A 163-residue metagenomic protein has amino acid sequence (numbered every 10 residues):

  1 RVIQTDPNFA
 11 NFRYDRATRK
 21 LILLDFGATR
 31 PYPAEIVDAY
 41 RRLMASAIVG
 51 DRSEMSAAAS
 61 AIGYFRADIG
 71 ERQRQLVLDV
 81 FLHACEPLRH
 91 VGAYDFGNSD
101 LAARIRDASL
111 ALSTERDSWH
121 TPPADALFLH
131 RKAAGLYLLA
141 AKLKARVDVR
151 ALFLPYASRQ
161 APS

Functional and structural regions predicted by a protein language model:
V2-F9: Catalytic-loop of the protein kinase fold
A10-Y14: Hydrophobic residue at the +6 position relative to the catalytic HRD Asp in the kinase catalytic loop
D15-S163: Helix-rich C-lobe and terminal helical cap/extension of kinase-like folds
